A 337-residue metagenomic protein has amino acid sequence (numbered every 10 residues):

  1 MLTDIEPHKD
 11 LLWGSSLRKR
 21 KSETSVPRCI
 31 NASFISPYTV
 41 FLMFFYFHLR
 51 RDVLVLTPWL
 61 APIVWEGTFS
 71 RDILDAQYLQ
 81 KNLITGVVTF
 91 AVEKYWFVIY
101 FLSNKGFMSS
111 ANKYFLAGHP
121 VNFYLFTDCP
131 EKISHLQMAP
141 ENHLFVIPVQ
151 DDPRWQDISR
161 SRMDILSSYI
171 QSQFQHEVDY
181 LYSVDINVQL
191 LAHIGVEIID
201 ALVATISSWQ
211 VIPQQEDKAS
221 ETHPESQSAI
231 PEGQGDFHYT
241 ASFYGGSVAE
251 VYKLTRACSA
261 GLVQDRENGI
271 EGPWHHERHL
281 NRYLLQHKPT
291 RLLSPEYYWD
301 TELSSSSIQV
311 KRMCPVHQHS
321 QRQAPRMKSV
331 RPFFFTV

Functional and structural regions predicted by a protein language model:
L2, W13, M313-V337: Long, low-complexity C-terminal extensions of enzymes
L2-S161, S172-H176, T336: N-terminal anchoring/stem segment of glycosyltransferases
P7-H8, S226-S320: Catalytic core and acceptor-binding pocket of nucleotide-sugar-dependent glycosyltransferases
V87, F123, L166, L181-N187 (+2 more regions): Structural signal for hydrophobic/aromatic residues that build the beta-strand cores of folded beta-sheet domains
F126-I133, N187, A192, Y297-Y298: Short, polar loop motifs at secondary-structure junctions
Q150-S183, Y239, P273-L284: A conserved donor-nucleotide-binding helix/loop in the catalytic core of Leloir-type glycosyltransferases
M163-Q214: GT-A fold catalytic core of metal-dependent nucleotide-sugar glycosyltransferases, centered on the diacidic
V211-S228: E2/UBC-UEV (E2-variant) core
